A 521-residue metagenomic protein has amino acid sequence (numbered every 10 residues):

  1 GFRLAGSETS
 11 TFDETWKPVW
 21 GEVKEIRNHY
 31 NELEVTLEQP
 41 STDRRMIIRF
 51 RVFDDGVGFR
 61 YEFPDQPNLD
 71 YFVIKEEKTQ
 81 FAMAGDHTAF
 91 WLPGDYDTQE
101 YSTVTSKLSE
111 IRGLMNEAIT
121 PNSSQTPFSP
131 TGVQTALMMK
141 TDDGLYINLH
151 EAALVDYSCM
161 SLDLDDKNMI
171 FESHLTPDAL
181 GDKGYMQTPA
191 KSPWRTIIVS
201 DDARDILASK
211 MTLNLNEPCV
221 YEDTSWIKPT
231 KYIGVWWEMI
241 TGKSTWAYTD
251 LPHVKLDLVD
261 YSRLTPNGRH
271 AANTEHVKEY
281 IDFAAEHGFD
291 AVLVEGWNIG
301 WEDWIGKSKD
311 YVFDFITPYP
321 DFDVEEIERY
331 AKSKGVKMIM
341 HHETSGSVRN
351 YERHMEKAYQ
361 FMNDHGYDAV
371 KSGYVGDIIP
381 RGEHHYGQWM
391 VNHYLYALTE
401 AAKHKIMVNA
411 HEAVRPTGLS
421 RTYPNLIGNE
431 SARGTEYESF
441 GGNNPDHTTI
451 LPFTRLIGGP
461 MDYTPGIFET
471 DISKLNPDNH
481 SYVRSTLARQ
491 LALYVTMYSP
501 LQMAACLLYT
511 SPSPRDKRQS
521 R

Functional and structural regions predicted by a protein language model:
G1-E222: N-terminal accessory beta-strand-rich subdomains and adjacent acidic, glycine-rich linkers that precede catalytic cores
Q39-S41, V52-D54, G85, S200 (+6 more regions): Short, flexible loop/turn elements at secondary-structure junctions
A190-V277: An acidic-aromatic substrate-binding cleft motif
H276-E295: Catalytic domains of carbohydrate-active enzymes, especially glycoside hydrolases
D290, D368, Q502: Short acidic/polar active-site loop segments enriched in Thr and Asp
E295-Y482, T486: Aromatic- and carboxylate-enriched substrate-binding clefts and catalytic-loop regions of carbohydrate-active enzymes
L475-S511: Glycine-rich, aromatic-lined ligand/substrate-binding cores of catalytic and carbohydrate-binding domains
Y509-Q519: Conserved small/polar residues in nucleotide/adenosyl-binding loops
